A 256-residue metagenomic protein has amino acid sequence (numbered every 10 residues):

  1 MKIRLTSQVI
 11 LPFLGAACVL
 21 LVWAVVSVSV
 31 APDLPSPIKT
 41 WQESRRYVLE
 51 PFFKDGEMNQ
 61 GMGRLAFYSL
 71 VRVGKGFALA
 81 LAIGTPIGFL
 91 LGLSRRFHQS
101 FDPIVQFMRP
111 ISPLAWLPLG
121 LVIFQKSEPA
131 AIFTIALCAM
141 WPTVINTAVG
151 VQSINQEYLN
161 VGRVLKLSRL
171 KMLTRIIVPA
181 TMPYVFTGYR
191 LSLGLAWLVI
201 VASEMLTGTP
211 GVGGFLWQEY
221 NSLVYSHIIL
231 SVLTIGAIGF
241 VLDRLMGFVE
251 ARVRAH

Functional and structural regions predicted by a protein language model:
M1-A17, R244-H256: Transmembrane alpha-helical segments of polytopic membrane transport and secretion proteins
V28-A78: Periplasmic/extracellular loop-to-transmembrane helix junction in inner-membrane transport proteins
W41, N59, G63, F67 (+9 more regions): Alpha-helical membrane-protein architecture signal
K75-V105: Transmembrane-helix boundary motif in ABC transporter permease subunits
Q106-P142, V149-G150: Generic hydrophobic transmembrane alpha-helix motif, especially the helices
F133, L137, R169-A202, L230 (+3 more regions): Transmembrane alpha-helices
P142-G188, L216: Short cytoplasmic-facing helical segments at TM-TM junctions of multi-pass membrane proteins
Q152, I229-H256: C-terminal transmembrane helix and the adjacent membrane-cytosol boundary/short C-terminal tail of inner/organellar
